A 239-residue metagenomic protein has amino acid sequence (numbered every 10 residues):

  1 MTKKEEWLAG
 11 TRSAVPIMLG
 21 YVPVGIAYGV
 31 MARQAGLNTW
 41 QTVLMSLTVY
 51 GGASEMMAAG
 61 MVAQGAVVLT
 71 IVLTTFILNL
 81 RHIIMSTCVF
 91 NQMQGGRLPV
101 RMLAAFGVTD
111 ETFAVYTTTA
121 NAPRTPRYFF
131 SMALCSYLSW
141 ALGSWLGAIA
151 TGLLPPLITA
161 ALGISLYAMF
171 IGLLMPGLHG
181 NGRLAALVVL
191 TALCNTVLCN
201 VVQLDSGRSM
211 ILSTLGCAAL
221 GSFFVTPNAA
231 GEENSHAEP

Functional and structural regions predicted by a protein language model:
M1-A9: Short, Lys/Arg-rich, polar N-terminal cytosolic tail immediately upstream of the first transmembrane signal-anchor
V15-A27, Y50: The first (N-terminal) embedded transmembrane alpha-helix
V30, L47, G60, C88 (+7 more regions): Membrane-interface helix caps of multi-pass small-molecule transporters
Q34-I83: Active-site cofactor/substrate anionic-group-binding motifs, chiefly glycine- and Lys/Arg-rich phosphate-binding loops
V72-G163: Helix-loop-helix junctions within the multi-pass membrane cores of secondary transporters/permeases
S136, W145, L166-G177, V188-C199 (+1 more regions): Hydrophobic core segments of alpha-helical transmembrane domains in multi-pass membrane transport and ion-translocation
T159-I164, L204-G216: Loop-to-transmembrane alpha-helix initiation sites
F223-E238: Membrane-interface capping segments at transmembrane-helix boundaries
